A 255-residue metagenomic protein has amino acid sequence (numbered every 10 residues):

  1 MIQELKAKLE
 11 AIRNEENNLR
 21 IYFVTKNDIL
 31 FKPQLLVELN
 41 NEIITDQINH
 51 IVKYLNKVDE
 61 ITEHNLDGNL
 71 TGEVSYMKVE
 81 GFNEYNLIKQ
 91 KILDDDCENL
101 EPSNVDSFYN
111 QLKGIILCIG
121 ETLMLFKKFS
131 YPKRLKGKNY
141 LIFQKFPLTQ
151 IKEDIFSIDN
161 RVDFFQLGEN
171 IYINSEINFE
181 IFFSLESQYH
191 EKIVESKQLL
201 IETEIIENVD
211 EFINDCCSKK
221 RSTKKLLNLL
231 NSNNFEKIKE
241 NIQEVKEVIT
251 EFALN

Functional and structural regions predicted by a protein language model:
I2-H50: Charged, amphipathic alpha-helical stretches
L30-F212, C216-C217, R221-N255: Acidic, low-complexity, intrinsically disordered interaction modules
